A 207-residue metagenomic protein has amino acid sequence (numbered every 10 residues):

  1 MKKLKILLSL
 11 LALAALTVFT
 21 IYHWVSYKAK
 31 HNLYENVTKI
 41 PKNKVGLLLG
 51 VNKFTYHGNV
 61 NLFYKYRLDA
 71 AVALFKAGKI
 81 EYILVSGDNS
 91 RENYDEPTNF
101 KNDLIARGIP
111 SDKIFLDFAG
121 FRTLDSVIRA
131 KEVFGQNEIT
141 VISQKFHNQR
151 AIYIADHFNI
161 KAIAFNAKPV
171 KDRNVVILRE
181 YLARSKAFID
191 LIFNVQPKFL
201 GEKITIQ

Functional and structural regions predicted by a protein language model:
M1-K5, N174, L178-Y181: Structural motif marking the loop-to-transmembrane transition
M1-L8, K79, I204-Q207: Short, Lys/Arg-enriched, disordered terminal segments
M1-T38: N-terminal type II signal-anchor transmembrane helix that functions as the membrane-insertion/stop-transfer segment
L10-A12, L74, L191-F193: Enrichment for repetitive, rod-forming helical segments
W24-L178: A structural signal for short, hydrophobic/glycine-enriched beta-strand patches
I177-Q196: A transmembrane-helix-recognition feature enriched in membrane-embedded lipid enzymes and envelope glyco-/phospholipid
V195-Q207: Short linear elements at protein peripheries
